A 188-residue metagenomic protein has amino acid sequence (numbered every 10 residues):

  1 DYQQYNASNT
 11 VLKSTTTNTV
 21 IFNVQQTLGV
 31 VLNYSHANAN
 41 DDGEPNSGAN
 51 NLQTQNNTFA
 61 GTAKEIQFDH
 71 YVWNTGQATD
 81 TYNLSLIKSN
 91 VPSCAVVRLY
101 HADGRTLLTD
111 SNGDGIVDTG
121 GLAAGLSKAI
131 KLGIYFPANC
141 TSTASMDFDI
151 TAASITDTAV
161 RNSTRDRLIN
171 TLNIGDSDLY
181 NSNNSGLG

Functional and structural regions predicted by a protein language model:
D1-T58, A153-G188: Extracellular/luminal low-complexity Ser/Thr/Pro-rich, glycosylation-prone repeat/linker regions
G29-V31, S89-D103, D157-T158: Short aromatic-acidic-glycine turn motif
K64-F68: Structural beta-strand segments of beta-rich domains
D69-W73, G133-Y135: Short edge beta-strand/loop segments characteristic of extracellular beta-sandwich folds
Y71-G76, G188: Asparagine-centered strand-capping/turn motif at beta-strand->loop junctions
Q77-C94: Short acidic, flexible loop segments centered on an aromatic residue
A102-N139: Intrinsically disordered, low-complexity Pro/Gly/Ser/Thr-rich segments with frequent PxxP/GP/PP motifs and embedded
A138-D149: Short glycine/proline/serine/threonine-rich loop/turn segments at secondary-structure transition edges
